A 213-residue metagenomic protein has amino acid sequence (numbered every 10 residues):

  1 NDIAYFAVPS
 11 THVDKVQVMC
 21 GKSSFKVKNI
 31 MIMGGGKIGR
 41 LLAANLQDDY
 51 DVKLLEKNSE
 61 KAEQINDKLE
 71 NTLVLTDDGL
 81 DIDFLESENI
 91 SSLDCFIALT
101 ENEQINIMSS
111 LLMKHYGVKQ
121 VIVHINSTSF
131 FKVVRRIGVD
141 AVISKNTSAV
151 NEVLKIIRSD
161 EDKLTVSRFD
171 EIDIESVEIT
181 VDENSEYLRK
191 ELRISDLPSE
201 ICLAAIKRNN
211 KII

Functional and structural regions predicted by a protein language model:
N1-I213: Cytosolic regulatory regions of ion transport systems
